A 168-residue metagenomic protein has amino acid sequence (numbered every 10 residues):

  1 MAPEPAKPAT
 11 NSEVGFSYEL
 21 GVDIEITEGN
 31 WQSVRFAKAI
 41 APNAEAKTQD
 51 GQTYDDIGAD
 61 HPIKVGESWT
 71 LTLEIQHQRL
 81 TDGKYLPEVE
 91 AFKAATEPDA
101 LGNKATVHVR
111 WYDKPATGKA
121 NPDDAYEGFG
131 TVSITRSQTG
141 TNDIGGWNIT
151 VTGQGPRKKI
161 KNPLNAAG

Functional and structural regions predicted by a protein language model:
M1-N11, I144-G168: Protruding loop/beta-arch "assembly-hinge" segments enriched in small, turn-prone residues
A2-L80, F129-I144: Solvent-exposed edge beta-strands and adjacent loop segments that serve as assembly or binding interfaces
I40-P42, R110-K159: Short beta-strand and beta-hairpin "edge-sheet" elements
Q49, L71, A100-N103, K158-N162: Short, surface-exposed, polar/charged, turn-prone segments marking secondary-structure boundaries
K64, K93-L101, T152-P156: Short, surface-exposed linear patches
Q78-K84, R157-K161: Short, cysteine-centered beta-strand-loop-beta hairpins and adjacent loop/turn segments enriched in charged/polar
Y85-A125: Short, acidic/charged, Gly/Pro-enriched secondary-structure junctions
